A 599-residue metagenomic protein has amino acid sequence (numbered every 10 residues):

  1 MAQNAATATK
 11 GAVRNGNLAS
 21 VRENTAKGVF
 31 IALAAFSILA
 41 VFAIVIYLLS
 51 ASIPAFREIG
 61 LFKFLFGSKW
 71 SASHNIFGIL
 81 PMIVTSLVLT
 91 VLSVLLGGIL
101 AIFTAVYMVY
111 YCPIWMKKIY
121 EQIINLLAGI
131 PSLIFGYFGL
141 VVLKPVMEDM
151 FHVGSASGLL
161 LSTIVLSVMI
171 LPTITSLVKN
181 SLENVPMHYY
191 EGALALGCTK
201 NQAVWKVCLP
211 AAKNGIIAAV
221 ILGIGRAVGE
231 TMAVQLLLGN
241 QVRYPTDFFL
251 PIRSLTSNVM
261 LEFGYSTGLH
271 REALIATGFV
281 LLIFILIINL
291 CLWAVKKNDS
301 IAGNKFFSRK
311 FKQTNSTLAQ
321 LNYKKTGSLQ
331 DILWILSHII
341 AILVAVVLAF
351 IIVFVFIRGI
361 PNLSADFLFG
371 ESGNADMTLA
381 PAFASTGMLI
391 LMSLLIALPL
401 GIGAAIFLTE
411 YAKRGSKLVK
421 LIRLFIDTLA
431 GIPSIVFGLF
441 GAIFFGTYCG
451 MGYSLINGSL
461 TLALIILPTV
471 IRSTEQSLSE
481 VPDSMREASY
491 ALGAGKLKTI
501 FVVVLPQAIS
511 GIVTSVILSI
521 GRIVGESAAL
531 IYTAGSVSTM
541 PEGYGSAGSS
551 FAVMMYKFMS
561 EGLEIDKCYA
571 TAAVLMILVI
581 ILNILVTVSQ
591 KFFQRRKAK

Functional and structural regions predicted by a protein language model:
M1-A34, C291-A341, D366, V586-K599: Transmembrane alpha-helical segments of polytopic membrane transport and secretion proteins
A12-N24, L49-S93, P113-I114, L261-R271 (+4 more regions): Periplasmic/extracellular loop-to-transmembrane helix junction in inner-membrane transport proteins
L18, S93-I124, I288, L292-K297 (+5 more regions): Transmembrane-helix boundary motif in ABC transporter permease subunits
N125-T163, I426-A463: Generic hydrophobic transmembrane alpha-helix motif, especially the helices
P131, L196-G197, P210, P433 (+2 more regions): Glycine/proline-centered hinge or cleavage motifs at structural transition points of membrane proteins
L177-V178, K200-L238, T474, K496-Y532: Transmembrane alpha-helices
K179-E183, M187, L194, I221 (+5 more regions): C-terminal transmembrane helix and the adjacent membrane-cytosol boundary/short C-terminal tail of inner/organellar
V234-L282, L530-M576: Interhelical loop and adjacent transmembrane-helix boundary motif in polytopic membrane transport permeases
